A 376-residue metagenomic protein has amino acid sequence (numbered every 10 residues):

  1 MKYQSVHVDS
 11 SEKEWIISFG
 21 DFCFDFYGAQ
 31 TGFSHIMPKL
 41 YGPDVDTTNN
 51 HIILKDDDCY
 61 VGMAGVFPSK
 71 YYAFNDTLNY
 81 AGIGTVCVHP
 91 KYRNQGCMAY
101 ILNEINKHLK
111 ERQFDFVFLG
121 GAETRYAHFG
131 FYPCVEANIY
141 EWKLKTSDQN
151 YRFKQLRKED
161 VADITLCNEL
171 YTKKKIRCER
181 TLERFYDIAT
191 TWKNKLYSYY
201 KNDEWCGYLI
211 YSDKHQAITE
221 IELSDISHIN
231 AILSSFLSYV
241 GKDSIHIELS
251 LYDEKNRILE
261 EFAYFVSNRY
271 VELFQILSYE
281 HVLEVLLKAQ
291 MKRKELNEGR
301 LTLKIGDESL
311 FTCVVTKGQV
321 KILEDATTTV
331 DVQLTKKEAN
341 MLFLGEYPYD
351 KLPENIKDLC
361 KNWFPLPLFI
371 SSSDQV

Functional and structural regions predicted by a protein language model:
M1-G62, V66-P68, N75-L78, G82 (+2 more regions): Short amphipathic alpha-helix that is part of the acyltransferase structural core
K55-C59, Y200-E204, N355-I356: A glycine-centered beta-loop-beta connector
K91-E104, F114, S227-F236: Conserved acetyl-CoA pyrophosphate-binding loop and the N-cap/start of the following alpha-helix in GNAT-like
L102, K107-G121, G241-D253: Conserved GNAT acetyl-CoA-binding A-motif
Y126-A127, F131-Y132: Conserved active-site tyrosine of GNAT-family acetyltransferases
Y132-D148, S234, S238-V376: Active-site/acyl-donor-binding loops of N-acyltransferases
A137-G241, L251-Y252, H281-N297: Amide-forming acyltransferase catalytic core, primarily the GNAT-like/NAT-type and related acyltransferase folds
